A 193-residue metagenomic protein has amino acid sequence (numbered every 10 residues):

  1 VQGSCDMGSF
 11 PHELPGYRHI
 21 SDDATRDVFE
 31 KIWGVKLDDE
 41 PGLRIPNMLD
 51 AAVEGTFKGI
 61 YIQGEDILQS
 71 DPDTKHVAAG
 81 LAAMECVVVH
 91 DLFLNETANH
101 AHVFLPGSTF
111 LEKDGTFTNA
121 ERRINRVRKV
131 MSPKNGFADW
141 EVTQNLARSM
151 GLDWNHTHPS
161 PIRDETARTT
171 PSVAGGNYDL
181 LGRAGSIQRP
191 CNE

Functional and structural regions predicted by a protein language model:
Q2-G175: Non-catalytic alpha/beta scaffold blocks inside enzyme catalytic domains
F93, G176, L180-E193: Long, compositionally biased stretches
